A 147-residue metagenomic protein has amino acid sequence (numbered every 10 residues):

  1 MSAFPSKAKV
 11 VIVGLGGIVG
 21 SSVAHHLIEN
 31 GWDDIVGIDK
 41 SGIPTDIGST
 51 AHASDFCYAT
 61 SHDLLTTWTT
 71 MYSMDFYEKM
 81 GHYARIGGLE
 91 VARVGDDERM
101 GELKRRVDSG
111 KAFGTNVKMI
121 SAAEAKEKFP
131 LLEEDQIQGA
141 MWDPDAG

Functional and structural regions predicted by a protein language model:
A3-V19, V36: Beta1/beta-strand and adjacent pyrophosphate-binding region of the FAD-binding site in flavoprotein oxidoreductases
P5, N30-W32, A112-G114: Short, well-ordered coil/turn elements that cap or connect secondary structure elements
S6-K7, G14, G31, H52 (+2 more regions): Residue-level preference for short coil/turn positions at secondary-structure junctions
I12, I47-G48, G81-Y83, L132: Short secondary-structure boundary/capping segments within folded domains
I28-T50: Glycine-rich FAD pyrophosphate-binding loop
A53-L131, Q138: Dinucleotide-binding Rossmann-like beta1-alpha1 core, especially the glycine-rich loop that anchors the ADP
D143-G147: Glycine-rich "substrate-gating" loop/helix at the edge of Rossmann-like oxidoreductase active sites
